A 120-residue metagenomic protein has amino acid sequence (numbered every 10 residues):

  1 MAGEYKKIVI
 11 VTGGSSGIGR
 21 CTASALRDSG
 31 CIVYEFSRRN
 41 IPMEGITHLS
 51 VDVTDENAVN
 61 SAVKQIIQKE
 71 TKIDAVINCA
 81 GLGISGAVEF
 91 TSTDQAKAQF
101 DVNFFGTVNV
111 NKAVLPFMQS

Functional and structural regions predicted by a protein language model:
I8-V11, V76-I77: Conserved hydrophobic beta-strands of the Rossmann-like cofactor-binding core in SDR/related NAD(P)H-dependent
S15, A23: N-terminal Rossmann NAD(P)H-binding glycine-rich loop of SDR-like oxidoreductase domains
D28-P42: Conserved glycine-rich Rossmann-like NAD(P)H-binding loop of the short-chain dehydrogenase/reductase
V51-S61, T93: The beta1-alpha1 cofactor-binding region of Rossmann-like NAD(H)/NADP(H)-dependent oxidoreductases
C79-I84: Conserved NAD(P)H cofactor-binding loop of Rossmann-fold oxidoreductase domains
A87-V88, S92-K97: Substrate-binding pocket helix/loop in short-chain dehydrogenase/reductase
N111-K112: A short, exposed helix-loop element centered on a Lys and neighboring polar residues
